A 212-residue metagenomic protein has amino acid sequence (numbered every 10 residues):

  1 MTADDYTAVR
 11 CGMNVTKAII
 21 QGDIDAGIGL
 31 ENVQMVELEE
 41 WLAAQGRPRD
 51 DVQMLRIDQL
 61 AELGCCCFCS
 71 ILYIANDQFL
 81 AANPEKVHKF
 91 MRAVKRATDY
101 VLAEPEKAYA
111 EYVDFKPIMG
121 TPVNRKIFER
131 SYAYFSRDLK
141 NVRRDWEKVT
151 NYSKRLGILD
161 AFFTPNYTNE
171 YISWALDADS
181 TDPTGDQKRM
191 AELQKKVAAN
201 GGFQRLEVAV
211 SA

Functional and structural regions predicted by a protein language model:
T2-D4, N32, L38, A108-Y109 (+2 more regions): Bulky hydrophobic/aromatic packing residues
T2-T7, P48-M54, K116-R130, L159-Y167: Short, surface-exposed acidic
G12-P117: Pocket-lining segment of extracytoplasmic ligand-binding domains
E37, L60, R130-Y132, N169-L176: Short secondary-structure boundary/hinge segments and terminal tails
A43-I57, R137-T164, G202-A209: Hydrophobic transmembrane alpha-helix bundles
A81-A161: Secondary-structure end/capping motifs
N151-A212: Conserved C-terminal helix/tail region of periplasmic/extracytoplasmic solute-binding proteins
